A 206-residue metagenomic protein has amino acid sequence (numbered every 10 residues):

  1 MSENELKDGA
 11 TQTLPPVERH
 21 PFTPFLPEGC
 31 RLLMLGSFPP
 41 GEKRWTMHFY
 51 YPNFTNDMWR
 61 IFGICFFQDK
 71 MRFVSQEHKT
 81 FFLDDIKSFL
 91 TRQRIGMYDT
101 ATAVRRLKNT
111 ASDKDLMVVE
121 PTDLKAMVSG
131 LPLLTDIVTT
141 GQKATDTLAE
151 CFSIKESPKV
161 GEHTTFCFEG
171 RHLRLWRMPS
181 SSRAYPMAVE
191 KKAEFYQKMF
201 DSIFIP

Functional and structural regions predicted by a protein language model:
M1-P24, E28-G29, P40-E42, P52-F54 (+2 more regions): C-terminal capping/extension of enzyme domains
F25, K87-L90, S129-G130: Short, conserved, surface-exposed binding loops centered on an aromatic residue
R31-L32, D136: Structural motif
L33-L35, I95-D99, L175-W176: Short hydrophobic-aromatic micro-motifs
S37-F38, T139-A144, S180: Short, well-ordered beta-to-alpha junction loops that form the rim of enzyme active sites and present histidine/acidic
W45-L116: Short, surface-exposed acidic-centric catalytic microdomains
R92-C151: Internal catalytic-core helix/loop-beta-alpha segment that presents or stabilizes conserved functional determinants
